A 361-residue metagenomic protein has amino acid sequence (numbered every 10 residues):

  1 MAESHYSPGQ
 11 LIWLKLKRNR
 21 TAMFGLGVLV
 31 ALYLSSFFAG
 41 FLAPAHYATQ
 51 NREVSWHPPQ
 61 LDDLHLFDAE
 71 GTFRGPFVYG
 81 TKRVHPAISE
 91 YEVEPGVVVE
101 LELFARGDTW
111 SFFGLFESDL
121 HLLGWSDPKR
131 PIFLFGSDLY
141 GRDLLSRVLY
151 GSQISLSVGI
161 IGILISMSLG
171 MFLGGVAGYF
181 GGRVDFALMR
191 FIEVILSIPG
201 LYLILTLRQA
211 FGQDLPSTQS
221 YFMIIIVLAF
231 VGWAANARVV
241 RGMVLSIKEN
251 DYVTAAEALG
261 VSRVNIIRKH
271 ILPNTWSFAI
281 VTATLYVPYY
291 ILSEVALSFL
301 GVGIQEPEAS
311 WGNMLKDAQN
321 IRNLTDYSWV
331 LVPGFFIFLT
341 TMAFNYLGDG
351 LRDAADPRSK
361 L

Functional and structural regions predicted by a protein language model:
M1-M167, M171, G260, G303 (+4 more regions): Gly/Trp-centered helix-boundary motif
S137-L361: Alpha-helical transmembrane segments of integral membrane proteins, especially multi-pass inner/plasma-membrane
